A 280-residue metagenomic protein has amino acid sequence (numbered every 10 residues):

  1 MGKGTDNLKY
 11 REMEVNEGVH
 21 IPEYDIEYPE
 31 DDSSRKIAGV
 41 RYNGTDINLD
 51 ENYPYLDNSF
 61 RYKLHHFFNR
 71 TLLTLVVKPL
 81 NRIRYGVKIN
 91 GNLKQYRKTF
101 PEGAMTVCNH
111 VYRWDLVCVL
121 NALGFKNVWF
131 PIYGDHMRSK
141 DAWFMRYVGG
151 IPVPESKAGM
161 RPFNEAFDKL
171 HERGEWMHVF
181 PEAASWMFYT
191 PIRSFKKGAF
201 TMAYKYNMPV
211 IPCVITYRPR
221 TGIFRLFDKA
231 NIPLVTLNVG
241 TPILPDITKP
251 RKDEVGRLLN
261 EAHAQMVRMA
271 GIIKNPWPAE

Functional and structural regions predicted by a protein language model:
G2-D46, N164-E280: Non-catalytic C-terminal accessory region of glycerolipid acyltransferases and related lyso-lipid remodeling enzymes
G2-M105, W114-C118, A142: Membrane-anchoring hydrophobic helices of lipid-metabolizing enzymes
L75, C118, S139-K140, E165 (+1 more regions): Short Gly/charged-rich anion-binding patches and loops
I83, K126, Y147-V148, R173 (+1 more regions): Structured helix-beta-strand junction loops
I89, F130, G150-P152, V210-P212 (+1 more regions): Conserved beta-strand scaffold positions in the cores of enzyme catalytic domains, especially in NTP/NDP-utilizing
L93, A158, T216: Residue-level "edge-of-site" marker
K98-K157: Catalytic core of membrane glycerolipid acyltransferases/transacylases, capturing the structured, soluble-facing
S156-M160, I192-R193: A conditional alpha-helix N-cap/helix-loop micro-motif detector
